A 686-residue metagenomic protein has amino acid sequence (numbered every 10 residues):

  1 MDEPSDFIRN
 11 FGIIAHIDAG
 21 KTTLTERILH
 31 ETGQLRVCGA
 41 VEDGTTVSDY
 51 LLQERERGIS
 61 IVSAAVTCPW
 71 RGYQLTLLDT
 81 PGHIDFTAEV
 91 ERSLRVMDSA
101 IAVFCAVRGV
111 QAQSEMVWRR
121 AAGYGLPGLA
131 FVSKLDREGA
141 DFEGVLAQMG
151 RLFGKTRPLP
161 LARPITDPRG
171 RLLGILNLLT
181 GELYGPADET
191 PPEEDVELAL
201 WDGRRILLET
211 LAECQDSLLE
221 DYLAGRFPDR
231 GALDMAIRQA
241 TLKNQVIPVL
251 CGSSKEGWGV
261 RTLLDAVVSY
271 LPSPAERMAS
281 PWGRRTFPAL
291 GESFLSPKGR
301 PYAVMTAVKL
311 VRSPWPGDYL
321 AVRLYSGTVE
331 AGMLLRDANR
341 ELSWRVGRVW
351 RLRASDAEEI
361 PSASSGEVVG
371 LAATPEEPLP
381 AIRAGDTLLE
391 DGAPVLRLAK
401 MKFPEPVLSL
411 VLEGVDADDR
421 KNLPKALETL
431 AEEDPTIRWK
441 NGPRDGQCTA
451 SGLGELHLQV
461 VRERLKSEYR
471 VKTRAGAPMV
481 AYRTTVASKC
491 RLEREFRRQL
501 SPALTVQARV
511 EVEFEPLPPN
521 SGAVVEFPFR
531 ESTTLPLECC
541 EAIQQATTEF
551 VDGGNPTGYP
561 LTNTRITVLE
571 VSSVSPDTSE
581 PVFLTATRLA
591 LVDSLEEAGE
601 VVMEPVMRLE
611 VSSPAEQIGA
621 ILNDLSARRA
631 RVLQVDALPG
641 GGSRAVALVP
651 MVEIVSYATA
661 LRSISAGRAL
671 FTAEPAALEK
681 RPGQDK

Functional and structural regions predicted by a protein language model:
M1-K686: Structural and coupling elements of P-loop NTPases
